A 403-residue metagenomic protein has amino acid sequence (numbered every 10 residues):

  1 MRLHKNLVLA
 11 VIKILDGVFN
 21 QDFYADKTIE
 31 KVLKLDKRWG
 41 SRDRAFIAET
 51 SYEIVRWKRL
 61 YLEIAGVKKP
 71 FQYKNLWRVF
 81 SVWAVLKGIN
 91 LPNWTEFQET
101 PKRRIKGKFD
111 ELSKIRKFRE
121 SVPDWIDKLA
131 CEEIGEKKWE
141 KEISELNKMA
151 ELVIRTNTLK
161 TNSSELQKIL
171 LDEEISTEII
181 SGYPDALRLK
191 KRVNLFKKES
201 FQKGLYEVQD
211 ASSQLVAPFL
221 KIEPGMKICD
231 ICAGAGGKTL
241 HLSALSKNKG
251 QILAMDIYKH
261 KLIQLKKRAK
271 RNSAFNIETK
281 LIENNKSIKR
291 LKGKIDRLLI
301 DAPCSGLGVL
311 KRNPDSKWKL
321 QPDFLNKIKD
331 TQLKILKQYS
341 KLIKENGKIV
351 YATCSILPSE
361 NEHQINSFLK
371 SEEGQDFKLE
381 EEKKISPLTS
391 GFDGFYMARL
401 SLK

Functional and structural regions predicted by a protein language model:
M1-K403: S-adenosylmethionine
